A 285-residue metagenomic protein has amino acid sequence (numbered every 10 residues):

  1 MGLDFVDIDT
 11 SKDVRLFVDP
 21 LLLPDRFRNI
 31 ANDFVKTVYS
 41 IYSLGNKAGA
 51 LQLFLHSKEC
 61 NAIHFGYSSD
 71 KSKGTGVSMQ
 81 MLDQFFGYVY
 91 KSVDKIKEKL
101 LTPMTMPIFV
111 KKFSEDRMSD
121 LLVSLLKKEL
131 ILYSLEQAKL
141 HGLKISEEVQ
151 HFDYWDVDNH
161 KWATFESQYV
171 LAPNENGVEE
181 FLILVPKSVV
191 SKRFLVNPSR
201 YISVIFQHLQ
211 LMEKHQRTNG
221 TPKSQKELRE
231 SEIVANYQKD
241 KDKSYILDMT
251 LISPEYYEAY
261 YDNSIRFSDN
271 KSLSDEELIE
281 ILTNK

Functional and structural regions predicted by a protein language model:
M1-I145, V149: Long, contiguous, compositionally biased segments that the model treats as domain-scale units
V149-W155: Long, charged, helix-prone linker segments
W155-K285: The feature marks a conserved, polyanion-engaging helical scaffold used by nucleic-acid processing enzymes and innate
